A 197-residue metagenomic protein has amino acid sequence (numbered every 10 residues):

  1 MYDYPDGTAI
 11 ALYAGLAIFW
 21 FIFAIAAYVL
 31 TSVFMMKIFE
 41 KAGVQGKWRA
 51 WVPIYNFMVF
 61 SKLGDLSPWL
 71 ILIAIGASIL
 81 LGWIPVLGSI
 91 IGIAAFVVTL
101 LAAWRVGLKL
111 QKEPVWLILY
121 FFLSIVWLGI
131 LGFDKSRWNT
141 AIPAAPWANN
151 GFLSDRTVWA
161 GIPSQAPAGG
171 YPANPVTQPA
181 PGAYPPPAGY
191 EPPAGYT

Functional and structural regions predicted by a protein language model:
M1-A14: Short, strongly hydrophobic alpha-helical membrane anchors
L12-M35, A50-V106, L117-G132: Hydrophobic alpha-helical transmembrane segments in multi-pass membrane proteins
M36-A42: Membrane-water interface of transmembrane alpha-helices
A42, G64-L66, L110: Residues at alpha-helix termini
A42-Y55, A148: Membrane-interface segments at transmembrane-helix boundaries
A103-L110, I130-G151: Cytosolic juxtamembrane helix at the C-terminal end of the final transmembrane segment
A144-T197: Intrinsically disordered, low-complexity Pro/Gly-rich regions
